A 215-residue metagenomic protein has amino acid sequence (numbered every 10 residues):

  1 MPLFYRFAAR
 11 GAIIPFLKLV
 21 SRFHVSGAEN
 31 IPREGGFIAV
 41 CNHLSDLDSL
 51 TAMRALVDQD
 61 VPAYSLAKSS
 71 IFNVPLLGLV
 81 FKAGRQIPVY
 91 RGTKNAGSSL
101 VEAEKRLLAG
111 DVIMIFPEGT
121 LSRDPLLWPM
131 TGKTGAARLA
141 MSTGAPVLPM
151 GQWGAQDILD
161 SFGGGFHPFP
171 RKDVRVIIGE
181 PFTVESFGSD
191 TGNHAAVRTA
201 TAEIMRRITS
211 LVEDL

Functional and structural regions predicted by a protein language model:
M1-G27, R33, T51-R54, P75-G84: A transmembrane-helix-recognition feature enriched in membrane-embedded lipid enzymes and envelope glyco-/phospholipid
F4, G97-L215: Non-catalytic C-terminal accessory region of glycerolipid acyltransferases and related lyso-lipid remodeling enzymes
I13, A83-Y90, T120-R123: Short, basic, glycine/proline-bearing loop/turn elements
K18-S26, N95-G97, I158-S161: Short gly/ser/thr-rich secondary-structure transition/capping motifs
S21, V61, K172-V174: Residue-level signal for beta-strand positions within conserved beta-sheet cores that form or flank
F23, A63, I113: Hydrophobic anchor at the start of a short beta-strand that flanks the dinucleotide cofactor-binding loop
G27, A67-K68, R85, F116-E118 (+1 more regions): A secondary-structure boundary/capping signal
R33-T93: Catalytic core of membrane glycerolipid acyltransferases/transacylases, capturing the structured, soluble-facing
